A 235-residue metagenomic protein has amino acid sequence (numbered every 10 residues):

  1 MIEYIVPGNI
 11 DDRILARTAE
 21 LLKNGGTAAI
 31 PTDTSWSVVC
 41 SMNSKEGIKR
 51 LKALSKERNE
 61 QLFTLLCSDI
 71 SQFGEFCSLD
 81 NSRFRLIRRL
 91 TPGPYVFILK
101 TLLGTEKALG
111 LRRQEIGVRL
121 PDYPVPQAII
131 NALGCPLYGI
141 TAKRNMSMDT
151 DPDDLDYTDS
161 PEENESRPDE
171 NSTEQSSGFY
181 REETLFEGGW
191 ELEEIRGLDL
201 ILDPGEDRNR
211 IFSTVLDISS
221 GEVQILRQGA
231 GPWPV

Functional and structural regions predicted by a protein language model:
M1-V235: Active-site-adjacent structural elements in enzyme catalytic cores
